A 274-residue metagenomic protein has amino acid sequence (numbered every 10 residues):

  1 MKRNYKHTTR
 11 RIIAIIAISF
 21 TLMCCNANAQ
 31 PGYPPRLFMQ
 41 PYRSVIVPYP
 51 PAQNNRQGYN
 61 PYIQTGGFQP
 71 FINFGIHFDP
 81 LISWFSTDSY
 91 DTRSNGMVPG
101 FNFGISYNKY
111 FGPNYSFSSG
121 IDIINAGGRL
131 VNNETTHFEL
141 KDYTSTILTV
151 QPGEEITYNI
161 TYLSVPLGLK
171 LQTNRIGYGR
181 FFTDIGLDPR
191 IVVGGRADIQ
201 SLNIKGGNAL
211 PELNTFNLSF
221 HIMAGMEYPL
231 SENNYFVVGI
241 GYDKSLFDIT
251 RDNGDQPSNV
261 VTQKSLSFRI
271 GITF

Functional and structural regions predicted by a protein language model:
M1-T9: N-terminal secretory signal peptides that target proteins for export/translocation
I13-M23: Bacterial N-terminal signal peptides
N28-S106, T273: Short glycine/proline- and aromatic-enriched beta-strand/turn motifs that initiate or cap beta-hairpins
Q69, Y110-G112, N174-Y178, P229-N233: Outer-membrane beta-barrel channels and translocator barrels
I76-P80, F101-K109, P113, I121-I123 (+5 more regions): Residues on the lipid-exposed face of transmembrane beta-strands in outer-membrane beta-barrel proteins
F85-M97, A126-T161, R190-N217, D248-S267: Extracellular/periplasm-exposed beta-strand and loop segments of Gram-negative cell-envelope proteins, dominated by
V98-N102, S116, I160-P166, R180-F182 (+2 more regions): Transmembrane beta-barrel architecture of outer-membrane proteins
N217-F274: Predominantly the C-terminal beta-signal and adjacent terminal strand-loop region of outer-membrane beta-barrel
